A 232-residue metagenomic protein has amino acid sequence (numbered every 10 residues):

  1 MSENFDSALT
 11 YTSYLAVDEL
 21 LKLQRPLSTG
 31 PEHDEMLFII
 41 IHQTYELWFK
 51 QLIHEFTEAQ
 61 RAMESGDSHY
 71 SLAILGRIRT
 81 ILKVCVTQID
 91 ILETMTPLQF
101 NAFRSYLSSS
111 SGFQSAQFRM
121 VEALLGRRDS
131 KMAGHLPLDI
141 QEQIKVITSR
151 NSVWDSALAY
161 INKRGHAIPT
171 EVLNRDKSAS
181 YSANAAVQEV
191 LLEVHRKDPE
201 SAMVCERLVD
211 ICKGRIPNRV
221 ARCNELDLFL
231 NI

Functional and structural regions predicted by a protein language model:
M1-I232: Surface-exposed peri-terminal alpha-helical interaction modules
